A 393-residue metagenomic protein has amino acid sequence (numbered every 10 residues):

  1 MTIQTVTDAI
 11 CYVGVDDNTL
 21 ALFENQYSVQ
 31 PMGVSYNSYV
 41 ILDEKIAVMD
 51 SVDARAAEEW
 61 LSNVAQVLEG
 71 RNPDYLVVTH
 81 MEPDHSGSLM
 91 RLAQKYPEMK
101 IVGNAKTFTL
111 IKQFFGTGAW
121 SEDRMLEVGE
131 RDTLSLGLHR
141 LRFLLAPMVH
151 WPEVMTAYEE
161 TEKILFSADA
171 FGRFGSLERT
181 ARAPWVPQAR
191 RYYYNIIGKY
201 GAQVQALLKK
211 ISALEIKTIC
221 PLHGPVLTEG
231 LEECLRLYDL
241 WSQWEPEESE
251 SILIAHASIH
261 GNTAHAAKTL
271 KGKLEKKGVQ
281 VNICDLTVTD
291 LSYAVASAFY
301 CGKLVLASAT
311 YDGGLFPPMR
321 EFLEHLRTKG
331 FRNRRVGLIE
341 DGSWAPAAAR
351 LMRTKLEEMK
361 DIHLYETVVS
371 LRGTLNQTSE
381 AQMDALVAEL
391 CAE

Functional and structural regions predicted by a protein language model:
I3-Q66, T156-E159, K163-S167, T263: Conserved beta-strand hairpin/beta-sheet module of binuclear metal-dependent hydrolase folds, prominently
Q4-D8, V102-V154, Y200-L208: Metallo-beta-lactamase
E44, R55-V102: Active-site metal-binding motif and surrounding structural segment of the metallo-beta-lactamase
K45-A47, Y75, H139, E162-F166 (+3 more regions): Structural motif
M49-S51, P73-M81, K100-N104, L165-D169 (+1 more regions): Active-site neighborhood of phospho(di)ester-bond hydrolases with catalytic His/Asp-centered motifs
S88, T289-A294: Short acidic active-site motifs
L177-I219, H223-V226, T269-C284, A294-E393: FMN-binding flavodoxin-like domain, especially the glycine-rich phosphate-binding loop
A255-K277: Short, charged N-terminal beta->alpha structural module
